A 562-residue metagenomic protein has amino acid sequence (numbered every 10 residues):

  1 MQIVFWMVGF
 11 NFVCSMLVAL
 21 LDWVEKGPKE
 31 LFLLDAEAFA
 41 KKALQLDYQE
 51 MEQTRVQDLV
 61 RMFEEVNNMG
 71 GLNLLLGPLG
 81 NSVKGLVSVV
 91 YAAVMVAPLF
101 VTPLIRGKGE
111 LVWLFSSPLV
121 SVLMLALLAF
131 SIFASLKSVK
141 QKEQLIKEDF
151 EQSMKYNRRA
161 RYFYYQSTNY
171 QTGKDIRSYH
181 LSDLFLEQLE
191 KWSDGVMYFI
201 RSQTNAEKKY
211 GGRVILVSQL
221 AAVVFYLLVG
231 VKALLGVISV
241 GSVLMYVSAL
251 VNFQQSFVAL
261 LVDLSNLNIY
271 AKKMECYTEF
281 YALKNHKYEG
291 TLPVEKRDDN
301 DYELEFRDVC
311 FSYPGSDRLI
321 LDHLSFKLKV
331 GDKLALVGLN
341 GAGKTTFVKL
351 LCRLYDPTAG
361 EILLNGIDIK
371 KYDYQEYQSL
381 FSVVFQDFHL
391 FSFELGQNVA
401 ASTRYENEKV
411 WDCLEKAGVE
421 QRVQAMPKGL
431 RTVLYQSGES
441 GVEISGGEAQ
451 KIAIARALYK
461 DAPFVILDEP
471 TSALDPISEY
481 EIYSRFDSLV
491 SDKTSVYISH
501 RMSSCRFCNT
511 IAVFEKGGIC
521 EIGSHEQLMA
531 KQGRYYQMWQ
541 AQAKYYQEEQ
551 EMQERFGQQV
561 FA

Functional and structural regions predicted by a protein language model:
K29-L76, Y156-Q203, Y270-K284, E303 (+1 more regions): Extended non-transmembrane interhelical loops and adjacent amphipathic helices of multipass membrane proteins
G80-S116, V122-Q141, Y198-V247, L304: A hydrophobic transmembrane-helix motif
L181, V224-F225, L244-L283: Cytosolic ends of transmembrane helices, especially the final helix of ABC transmembrane type-1 domains
T278-D332, D412, S488-S491: Primarily ABC-family ATPase nucleotide-binding module
C352: Helix-to-loop junction immediately C-terminal to a conserved catalytic motif
E361-L363, Q378, G396-E439, Y483-S484 (+1 more regions): ABC ATPase nucleotide-binding domain helical subdomain, centered on the C-loop/LSGGQ "ABC signature"
L363, E420-Q450, E548-A562: ABC-fold ATPase nucleotide-binding domain signature/coupling loops
K428-G429, S484, R501, R506-A562: C-terminal portion of ABC ATPase nucleotide-binding domains
